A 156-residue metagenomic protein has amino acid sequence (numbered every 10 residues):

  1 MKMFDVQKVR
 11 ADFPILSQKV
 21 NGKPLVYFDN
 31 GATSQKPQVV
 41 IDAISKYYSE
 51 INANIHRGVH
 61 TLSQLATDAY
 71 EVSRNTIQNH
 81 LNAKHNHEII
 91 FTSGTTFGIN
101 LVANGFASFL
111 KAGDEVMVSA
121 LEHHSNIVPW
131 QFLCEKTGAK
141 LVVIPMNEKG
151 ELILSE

Functional and structural regions predicted by a protein language model:
M1-E156: Pyridoxal 5′-phosphate
